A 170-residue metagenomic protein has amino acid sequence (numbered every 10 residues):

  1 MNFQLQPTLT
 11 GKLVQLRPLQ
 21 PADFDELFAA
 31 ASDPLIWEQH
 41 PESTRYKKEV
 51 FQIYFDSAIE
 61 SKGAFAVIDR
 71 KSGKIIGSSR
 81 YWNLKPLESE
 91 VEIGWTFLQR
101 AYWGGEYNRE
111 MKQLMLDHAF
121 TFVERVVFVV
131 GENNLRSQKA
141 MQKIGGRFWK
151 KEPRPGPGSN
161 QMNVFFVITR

Functional and structural regions predicted by a protein language model:
M1-I53: A short, well-structured alpha-helix characteristic of acyl/acetyltransferase catalytic modules
F55-A66: A short helix-loop-beta-strand connector motif used in the catalytic cores of GNAT acetyltransferases and, in some
A66, K74-N83, E92: Conserved beta-strand in the GNAT
I68, G94-G105: A short, internal acetyl-CoA/4′-phosphopantetheine-binding micro-motif in the GNAT/acyltransferase core
G104-H118, K139, K143: Conserved acetyl-CoA-binding loop-helix of GNAT-fold acetyltransferases
T121-V130: Conserved GNAT acetyl-CoA-binding A-motif
V129, R147-N163: Conserved catalytic-core motifs of GNAT/GCN5-like acyltransferases
N133-K150: Conserved active-site alpha-helix within GNAT-family acetyltransferase domains
